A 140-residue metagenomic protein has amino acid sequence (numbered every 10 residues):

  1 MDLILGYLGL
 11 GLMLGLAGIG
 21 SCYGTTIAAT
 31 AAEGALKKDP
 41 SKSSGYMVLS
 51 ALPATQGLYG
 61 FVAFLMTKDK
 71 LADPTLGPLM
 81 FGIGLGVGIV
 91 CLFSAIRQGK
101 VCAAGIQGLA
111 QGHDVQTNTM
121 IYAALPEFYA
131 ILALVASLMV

Functional and structural regions predicted by a protein language model:
M1-V140: Hydrophobic, small-residue-rich transmembrane alpha-helices and their short perimembrane loops in multi-pass membrane
